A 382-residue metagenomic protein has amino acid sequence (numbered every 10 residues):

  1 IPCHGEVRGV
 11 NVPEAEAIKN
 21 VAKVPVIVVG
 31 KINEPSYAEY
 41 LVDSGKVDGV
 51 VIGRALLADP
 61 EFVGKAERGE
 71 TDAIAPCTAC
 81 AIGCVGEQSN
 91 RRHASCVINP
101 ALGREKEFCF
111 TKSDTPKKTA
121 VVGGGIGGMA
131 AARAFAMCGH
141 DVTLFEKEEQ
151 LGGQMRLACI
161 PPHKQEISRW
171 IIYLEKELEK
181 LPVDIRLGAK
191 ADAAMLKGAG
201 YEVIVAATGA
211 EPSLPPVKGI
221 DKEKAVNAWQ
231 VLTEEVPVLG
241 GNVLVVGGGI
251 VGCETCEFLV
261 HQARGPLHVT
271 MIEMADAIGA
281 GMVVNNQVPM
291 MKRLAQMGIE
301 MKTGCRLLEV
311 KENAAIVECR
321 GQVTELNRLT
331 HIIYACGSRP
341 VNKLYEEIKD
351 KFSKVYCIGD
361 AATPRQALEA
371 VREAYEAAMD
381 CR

Functional and structural regions predicted by a protein language model:
I1-H4, P25, D48-G49, M155-H163 (+2 more regions): Short beta-alpha connecting loops at secondary-structure transitions that line or flank enzyme active sites
I1-V122, I126, A131-M137, D141-V142 (+2 more regions): Flavin-dependent oxidoreductase catalytic cores
A17, Y40-L41, K65, E177 (+4 more regions): Well-formed, non-transmembrane alpha-helical positions, independent of function
K46, L178-D184, D221-K224, L267 (+2 more regions): A short helix-to-beta-strand connector/capping loop
P116-L144, L151, R186-G200, A207-M282 (+2 more regions): Rossmann-like dinucleotide/flavin-binding elements
G153-Y201, A280-R306, N313: N-terminal Rossmann-like dinucleotide/flavin-binding domain of flavoprotein oxidoreductases that bind FAD/FMN
